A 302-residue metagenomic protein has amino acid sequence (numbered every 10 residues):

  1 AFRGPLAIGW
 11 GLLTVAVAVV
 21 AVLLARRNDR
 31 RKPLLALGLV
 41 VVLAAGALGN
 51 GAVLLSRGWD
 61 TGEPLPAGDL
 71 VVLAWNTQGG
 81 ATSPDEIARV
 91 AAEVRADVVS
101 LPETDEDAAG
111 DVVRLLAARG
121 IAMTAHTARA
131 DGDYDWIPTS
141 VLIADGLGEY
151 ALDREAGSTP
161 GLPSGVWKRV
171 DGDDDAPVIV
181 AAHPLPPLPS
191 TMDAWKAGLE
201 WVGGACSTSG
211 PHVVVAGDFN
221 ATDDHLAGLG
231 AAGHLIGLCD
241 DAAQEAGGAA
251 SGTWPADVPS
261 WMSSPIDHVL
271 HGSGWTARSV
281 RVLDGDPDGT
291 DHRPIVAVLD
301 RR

Functional and structural regions predicted by a protein language model:
A1-L115: N-terminal, active-site-proximal structural segment of metallo-dependent hydrolase catalytic domains
A1-L13, T208, A221-R302: Metal-dependent phosphoester-hydrolase catalytic domains
V53-W59, E103-P177, A181-A182: Structured beta-strand-rich core segments of catalytic domains in phosphoester-bond hydrolases
V71-T77, V90-D111, I179-A182, V202-A227 (+3 more regions): Active-site beta-strand/loop signature of hydrolases that rely on acidic residues for catalysis
T77-G80, T104-A108, D131-D133, G148 (+4 more regions): Solvent-exposed loop/turn segments at secondary-structure junctions within structured extracellular/periplasmic domains
P84-D85, K196, S263: Structural motif corresponding to alpha-helix initiation and N-cap regions
G157-G172, P184-P187, G285-R302: Aromatic/acidic, Gly/Pro-rich catalytic loop(s) in extracytoplasmic/lumenal soluble domains of multi-pass membrane
P189-A194: Solvent-exposed, non-transmembrane alpha-helical starts
